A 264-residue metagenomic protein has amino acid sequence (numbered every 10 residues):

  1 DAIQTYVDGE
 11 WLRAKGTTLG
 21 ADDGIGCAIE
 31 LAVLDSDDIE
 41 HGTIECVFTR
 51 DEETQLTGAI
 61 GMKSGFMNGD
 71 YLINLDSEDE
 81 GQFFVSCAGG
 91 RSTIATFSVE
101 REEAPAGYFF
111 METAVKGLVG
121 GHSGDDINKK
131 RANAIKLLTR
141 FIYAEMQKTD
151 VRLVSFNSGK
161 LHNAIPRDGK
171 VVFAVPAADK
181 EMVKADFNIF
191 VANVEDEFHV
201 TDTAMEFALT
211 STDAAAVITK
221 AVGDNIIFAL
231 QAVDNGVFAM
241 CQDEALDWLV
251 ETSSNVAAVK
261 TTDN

Functional and structural regions predicted by a protein language model:
D1-T54, A59-K63, G69-D70, G223 (+3 more regions): Active-site metal-coordination/substrate-binding segment of hydrolases, especially metallo-dependent peptidases
G42-A134, I142-M146: Fold-level recognition of mixed alpha/beta catalytic cores in primary-metabolism enzymes, strongest
E45-V47, R152, V172: A structural signal for isolated positions on well-ordered beta-strands in alpha/beta enzyme cores
S86, E103-Y108, I127-N157, A177-S253: Acidic-enriched catalytic cores of C-N bond-cleaving enzymes acting on peptides and small amides
V115, F173-A177: Short beta-strand-to-loop capping motifs
G124, N157-P166: A structural signal for small-residue-enriched, beta-sheet-centric alpha/beta enzyme cores and oligomeric scaffold folds
S158-L161, T252-N264: A glycine-rich, aromatic-flanked flexible loop/lid motif
